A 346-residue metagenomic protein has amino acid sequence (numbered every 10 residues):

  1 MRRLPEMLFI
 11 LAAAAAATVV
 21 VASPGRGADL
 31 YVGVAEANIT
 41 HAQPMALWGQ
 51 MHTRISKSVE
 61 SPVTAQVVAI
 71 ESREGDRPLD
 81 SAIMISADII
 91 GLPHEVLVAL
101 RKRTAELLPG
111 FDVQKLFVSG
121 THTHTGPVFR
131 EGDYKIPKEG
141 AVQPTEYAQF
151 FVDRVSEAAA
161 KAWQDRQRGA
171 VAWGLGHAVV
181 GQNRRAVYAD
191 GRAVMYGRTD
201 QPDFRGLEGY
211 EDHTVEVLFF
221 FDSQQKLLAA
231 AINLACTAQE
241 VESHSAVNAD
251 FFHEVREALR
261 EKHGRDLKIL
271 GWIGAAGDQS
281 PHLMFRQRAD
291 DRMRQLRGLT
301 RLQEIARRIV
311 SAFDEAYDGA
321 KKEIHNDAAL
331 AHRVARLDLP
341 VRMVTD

Functional and structural regions predicted by a protein language model:
M1-E6: Positively charged n-region of N-terminal signal peptides that target proteins for export
M7-V20: Bacterial N-terminal signal peptides
A22-G27: Boundary at the C-terminal end of the N-terminal hydrophobic targeting segment
A28-K268, W272-E304, Y317, I324-D346: Conserved beta-alpha junction segments in alpha/beta enzyme cores
